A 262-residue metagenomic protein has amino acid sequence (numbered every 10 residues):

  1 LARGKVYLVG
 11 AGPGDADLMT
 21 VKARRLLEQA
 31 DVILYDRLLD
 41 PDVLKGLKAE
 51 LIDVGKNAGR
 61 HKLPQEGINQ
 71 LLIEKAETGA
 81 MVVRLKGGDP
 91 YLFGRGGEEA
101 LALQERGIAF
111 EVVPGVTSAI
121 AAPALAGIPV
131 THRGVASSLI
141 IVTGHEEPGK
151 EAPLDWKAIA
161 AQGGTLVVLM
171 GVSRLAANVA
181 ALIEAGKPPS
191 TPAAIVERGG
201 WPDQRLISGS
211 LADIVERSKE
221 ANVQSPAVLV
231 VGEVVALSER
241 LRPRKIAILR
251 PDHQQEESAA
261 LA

Functional and structural regions predicted by a protein language model:
L1-V116, A121, V215, A227: Class I S-adenosyl-L-methionine
R3-V6, E77-V82, A136-S138, E146-A260: A contiguous loop/helix-start segment that scaffolds small-molecule binding in enzyme catalytic cores
V21-L26, K48-L51, E98-A102, G127-I128 (+4 more regions): Short, solvent-exposed amphipathic alpha-helical segments in soluble enzyme and RNA/protein-processing domains
D36, V54, V113, V142-G144 (+2 more regions): Generic beta-sheet signal
V43-L44, L103, A122-P123, N178 (+2 more regions): Hydrophobic packing residues within well-ordered alpha-helices of enzyme cores
L44-K45, K62, F93, A121-A122 (+5 more regions): Short secondary-structure boundary/hinge segments and terminal tails
E50-K56, G107-E111, V130-I140, G186-I195: Short hydrophobic/aromatic-enriched beta-strand-loop microsegments
Y91-Q162, R205-S208: Class I SAM-dependent methyltransferase SAM-binding "motif I" and its flanking Rossmann-like core
